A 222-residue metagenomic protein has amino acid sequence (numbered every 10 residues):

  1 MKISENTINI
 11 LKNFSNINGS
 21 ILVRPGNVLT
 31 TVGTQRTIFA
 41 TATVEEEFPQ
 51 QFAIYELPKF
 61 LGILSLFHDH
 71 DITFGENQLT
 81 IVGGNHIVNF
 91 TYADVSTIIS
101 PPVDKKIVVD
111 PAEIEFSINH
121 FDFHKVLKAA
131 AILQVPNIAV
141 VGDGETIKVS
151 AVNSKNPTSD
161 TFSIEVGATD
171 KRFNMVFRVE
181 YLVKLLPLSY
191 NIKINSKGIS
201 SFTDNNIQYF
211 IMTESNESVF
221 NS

Functional and structural regions predicted by a protein language model:
M1-A93, P111-S222: DNA polymerase processivity clamps
S96-T97: Charge-dense, extended regions
K105-V108: Conserved mixed alpha/beta catalytic, RNA-binding, or beta-rich assembly cores of soluble enzyme, regulatory
